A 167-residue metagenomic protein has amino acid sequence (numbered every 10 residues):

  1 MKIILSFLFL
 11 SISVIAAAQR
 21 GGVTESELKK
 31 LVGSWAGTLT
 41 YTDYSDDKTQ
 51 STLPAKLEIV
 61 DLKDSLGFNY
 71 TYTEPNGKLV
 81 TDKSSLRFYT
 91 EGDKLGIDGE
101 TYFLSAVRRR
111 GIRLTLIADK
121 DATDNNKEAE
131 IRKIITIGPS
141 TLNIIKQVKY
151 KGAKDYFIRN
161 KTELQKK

Functional and structural regions predicted by a protein language model:
M1-V23: Bacterial Sec-dependent N-terminal signal peptides
Q19-R20, R132, T136-K167: Edge beta-strand at a domain terminus
R20-A36, D61, T136: N-terminal helix-cap/turn-to-beta initiation motif at the start of protein domains
R20-G22, L39-R132, F157: Central antiparallel beta-sheet cores of small beta-barrel/beta-sandwich binding domains
S26-L31, T40-Y44, I145-A153: Short beta-strand segments and strand-loop junctions that repeat across beta-rich extracellular domains
S34, G67, N143: Exposed beta-strand and adjacent loop surfaces of beta-rich binding modules that mediate intermolecular recognition
